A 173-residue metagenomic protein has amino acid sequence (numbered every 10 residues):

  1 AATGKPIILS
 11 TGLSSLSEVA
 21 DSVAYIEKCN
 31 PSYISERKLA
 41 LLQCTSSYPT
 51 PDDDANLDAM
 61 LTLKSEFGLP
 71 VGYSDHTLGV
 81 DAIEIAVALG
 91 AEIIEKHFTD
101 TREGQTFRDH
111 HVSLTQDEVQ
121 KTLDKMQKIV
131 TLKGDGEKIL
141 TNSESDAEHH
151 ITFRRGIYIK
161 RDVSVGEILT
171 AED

Functional and structural regions predicted by a protein language model:
A1-D173: Catalytic cores and adjacent flexible loops of soluble metabolic enzymes that perform enolate/carbanion chemistry on
